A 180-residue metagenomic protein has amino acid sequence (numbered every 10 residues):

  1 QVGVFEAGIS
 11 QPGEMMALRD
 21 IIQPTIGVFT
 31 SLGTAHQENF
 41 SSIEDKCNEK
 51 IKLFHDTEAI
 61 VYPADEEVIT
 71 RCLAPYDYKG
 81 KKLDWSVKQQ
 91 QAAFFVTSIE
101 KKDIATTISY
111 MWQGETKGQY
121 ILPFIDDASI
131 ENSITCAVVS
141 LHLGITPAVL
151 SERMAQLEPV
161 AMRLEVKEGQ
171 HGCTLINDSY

Functional and structural regions predicted by a protein language model:
V2-P12, L175-Y180: Switch II (G3) loop of P-loop NTPases
S10-I22: Switch II of P-loop NTPase G domains
T25-T174: Acidic, Mg2+-coordinating active-site environments of NTP-dependent enzymes
